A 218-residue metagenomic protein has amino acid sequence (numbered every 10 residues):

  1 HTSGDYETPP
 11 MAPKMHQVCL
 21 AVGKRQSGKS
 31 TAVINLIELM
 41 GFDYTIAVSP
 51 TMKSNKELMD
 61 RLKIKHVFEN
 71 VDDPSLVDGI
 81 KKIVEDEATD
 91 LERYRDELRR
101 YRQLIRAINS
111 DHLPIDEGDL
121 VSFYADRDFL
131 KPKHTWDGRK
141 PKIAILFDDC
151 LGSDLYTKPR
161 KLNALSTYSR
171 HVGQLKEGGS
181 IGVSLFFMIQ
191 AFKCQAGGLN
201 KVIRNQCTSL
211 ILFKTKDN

Functional and structural regions predicted by a protein language model:
H1-T8, M52, L62-K63, D72-P74: N-terminal pre-Walker A segment at the start of P-loop NTPase domains
G4-E7, H16-L39, P50-S54, R102-N218: Conserved P-loop NTPase motor cores
T45: An amphipathic, basic-hydrophobic helix/alpha-beta surface used to engage anionic, phosphate-rich ligands or surfaces
L58-R99: Conserved NTP-binding/hydrolysis module of P-loop NTPases
